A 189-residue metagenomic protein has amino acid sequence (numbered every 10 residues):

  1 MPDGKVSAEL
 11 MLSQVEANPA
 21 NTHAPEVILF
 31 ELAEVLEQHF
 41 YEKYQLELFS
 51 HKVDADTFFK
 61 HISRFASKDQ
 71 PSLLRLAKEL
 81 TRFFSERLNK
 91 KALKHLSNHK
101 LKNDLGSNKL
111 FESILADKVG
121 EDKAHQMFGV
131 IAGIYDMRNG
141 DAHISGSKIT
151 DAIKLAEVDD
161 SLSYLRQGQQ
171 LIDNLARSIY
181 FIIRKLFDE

Functional and structural regions predicted by a protein language model:
P2-G133, L171-E189: Amphipathic alpha-helical interface elements
K100, D151, L155-V158: Flexible domain-boundary/linker segments
H125-K154: Histidine-centered, metal-coordinating catalytic motifs and their short helical/loop contexts
A156-N174: Short secondary-structure subsegments characteristic of cysteine-rich extracellular domains
